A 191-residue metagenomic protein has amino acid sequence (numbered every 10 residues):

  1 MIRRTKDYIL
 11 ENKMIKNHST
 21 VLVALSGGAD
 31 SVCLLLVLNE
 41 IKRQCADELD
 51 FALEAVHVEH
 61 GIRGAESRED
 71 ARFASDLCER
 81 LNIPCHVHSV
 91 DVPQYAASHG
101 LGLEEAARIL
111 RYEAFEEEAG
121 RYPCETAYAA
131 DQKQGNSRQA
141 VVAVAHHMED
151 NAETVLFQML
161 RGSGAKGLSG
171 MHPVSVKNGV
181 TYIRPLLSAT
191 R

Functional and structural regions predicted by a protein language model:
M1-L25, A29-R191: Core alpha/beta nucleotide-donor-binding catalytic domains of modification enzymes
